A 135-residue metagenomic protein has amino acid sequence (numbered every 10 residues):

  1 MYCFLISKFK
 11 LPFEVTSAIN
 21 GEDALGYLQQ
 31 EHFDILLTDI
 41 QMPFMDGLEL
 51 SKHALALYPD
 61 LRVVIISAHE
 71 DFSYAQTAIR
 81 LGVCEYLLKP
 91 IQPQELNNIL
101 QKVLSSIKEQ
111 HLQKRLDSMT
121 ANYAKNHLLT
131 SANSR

Functional and structural regions predicted by a protein language model:
M1-T16, Q30: Two-component/phosphorelay signaling modules centered on CheY-like receiver
S17-G26, G47: Helix N-cap/capping motif at the beta->alpha junctions
F33, G47, I79-C84: As written
L36, V63, A78, Y86-L87: Two-component signal transduction core modules
D39: Active-site residues of response regulator receiver
M42: Receiver (REC) domain active-site loop signature in two-component systems and cognate sites in sensor histidine kinases
I79, E85-R135: Interdomain helical linkers/hinges and coiled-coil/dimerization scaffolds that transmit conformational signals
